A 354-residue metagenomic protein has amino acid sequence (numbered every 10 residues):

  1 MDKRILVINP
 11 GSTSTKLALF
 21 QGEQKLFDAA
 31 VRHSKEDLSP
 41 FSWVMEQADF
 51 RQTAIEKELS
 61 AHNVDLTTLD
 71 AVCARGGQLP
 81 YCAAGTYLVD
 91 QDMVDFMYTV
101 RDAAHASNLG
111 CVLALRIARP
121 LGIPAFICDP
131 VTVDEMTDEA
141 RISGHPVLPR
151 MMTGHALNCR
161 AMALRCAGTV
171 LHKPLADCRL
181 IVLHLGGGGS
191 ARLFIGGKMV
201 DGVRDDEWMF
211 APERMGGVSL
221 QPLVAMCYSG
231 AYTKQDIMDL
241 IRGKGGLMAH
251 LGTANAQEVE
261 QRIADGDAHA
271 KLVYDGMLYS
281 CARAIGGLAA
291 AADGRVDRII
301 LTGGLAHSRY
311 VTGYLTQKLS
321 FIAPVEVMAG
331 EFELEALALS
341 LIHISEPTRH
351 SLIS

Functional and structural regions predicted by a protein language model:
I5-E46, D205: Short glycine-rich, Thr/Ser-proximal phosphate-binding strand/loop in the N-terminal lobe of ATP-dependent enzymes
A29-T67, M93, M97-A104: N-terminal phosphate-binding loop and adjacent alpha-helix
L59-A106, P124, T132-G144: Short beta-strand-loop/turn "lid" adjacent to the catalytic site in phosphate-handling enzymes
L109-R116, I127, I142, V147-R179 (+2 more regions): Glycine-rich phosphate-binding loop plus the immediately following alpha-helix
D239-G294: Adenine-nucleotide phosphate-binding core of ATP-dependent small-molecule kinases
V296-L315: Glycine-rich phosphate-binding loops at beta-strand->alpha-helix junctions
R309, G313-L339: Conserved phosphate-binding/catalytic loops in two-lobed NTP-binding clefts
I342-S354: Residue-level detector of conserved catalytic or cofactor/ligand-binding positions in enzyme active sites
